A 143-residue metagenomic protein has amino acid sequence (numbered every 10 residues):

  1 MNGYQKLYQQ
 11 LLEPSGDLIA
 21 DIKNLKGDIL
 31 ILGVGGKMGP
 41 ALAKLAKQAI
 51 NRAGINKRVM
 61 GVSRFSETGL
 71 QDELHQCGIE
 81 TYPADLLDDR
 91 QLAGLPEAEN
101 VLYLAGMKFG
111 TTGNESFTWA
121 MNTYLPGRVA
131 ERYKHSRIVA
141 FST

Functional and structural regions predicted by a protein language model:
M1-L30, R52: Non-catalytic terminal and boundary segments that flank Rossmann-like NAD(P)-dependent oxidoreductase
D28, N100-Y103, K108, A120-T143: Conserved Rossmann-fold NAD(P)-dependent oxidoreductase catalytic core, especially the SDR/UDP-sugar
L30-Q48: N-terminal Rossmann NAD(P)H-binding glycine-rich loop of SDR-like oxidoreductase domains
P40, T68-G69, E73-M121: NAD(P)H-binding glycine-rich loop region in Rossmannoid oxidoreductase-like domains and their noncatalytic homologs
L45-A49, E73, C77, R128 (+1 more regions): Alpha-helical structural signal in soluble globular domains
R52-G54, L95-P96, V129-K134: Short, conserved loop/helix-junction motifs that constitute active-site signature segments in enzyme catalytic cores
K57-M60: Short beta-strand element of Class I
V62-S66: N-terminal Rossmann-fold cofactor-binding loop
